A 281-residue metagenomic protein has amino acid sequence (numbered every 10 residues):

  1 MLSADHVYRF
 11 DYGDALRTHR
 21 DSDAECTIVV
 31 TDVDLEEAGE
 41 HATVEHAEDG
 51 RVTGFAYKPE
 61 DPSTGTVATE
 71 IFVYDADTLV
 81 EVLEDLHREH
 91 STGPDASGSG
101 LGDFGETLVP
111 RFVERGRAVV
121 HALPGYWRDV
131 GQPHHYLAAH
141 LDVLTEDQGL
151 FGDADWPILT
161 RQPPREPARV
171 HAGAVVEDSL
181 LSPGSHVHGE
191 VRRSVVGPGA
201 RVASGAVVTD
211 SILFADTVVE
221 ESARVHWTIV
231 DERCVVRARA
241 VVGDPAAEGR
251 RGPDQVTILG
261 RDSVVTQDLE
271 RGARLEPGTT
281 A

Functional and structural regions predicted by a protein language model:
M1, I28-V29, V120: Structural beta-sheet core signal
M1-V7: Short beta-strand-to-loop acidic/aromatic patch adjacent to the donor-nucleotide binding site
D5, A47, D129: Acidic active-site catalytic centers that drive phospho-/nucleotidyl reactions and related ester hydrolyses
H6, H19, Q132: Histidine-centered active-site/metal-ligand motif
V7-Y8, E36, R128, H186: Glycine-/small-residue-rich active-site loops that bind phosphorylated ligands and cofactors
R9-L86: Conserved core of the sugar-phosphate nucleotidyltransferase
D77, D85-A281: Left-handed beta-helix
